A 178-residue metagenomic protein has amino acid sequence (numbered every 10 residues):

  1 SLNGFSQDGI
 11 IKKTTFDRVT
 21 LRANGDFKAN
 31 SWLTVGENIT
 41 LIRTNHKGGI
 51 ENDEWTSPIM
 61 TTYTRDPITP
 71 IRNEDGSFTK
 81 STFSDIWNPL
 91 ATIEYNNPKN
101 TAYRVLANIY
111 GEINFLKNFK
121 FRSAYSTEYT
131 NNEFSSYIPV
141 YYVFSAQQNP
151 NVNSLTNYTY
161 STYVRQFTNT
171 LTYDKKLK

Functional and structural regions predicted by a protein language model:
L2: Short acidic, glycine-rich surface-loop motifs adjacent to enzyme active sites
Q7-T14, T20, N24-L106, R122-K178: Surface-exposed loop/interface segments of Gram-negative outer-membrane beta-barrel transport/assembly proteins
E112-K117: Long hydrophobic segments that form regular secondary structure
